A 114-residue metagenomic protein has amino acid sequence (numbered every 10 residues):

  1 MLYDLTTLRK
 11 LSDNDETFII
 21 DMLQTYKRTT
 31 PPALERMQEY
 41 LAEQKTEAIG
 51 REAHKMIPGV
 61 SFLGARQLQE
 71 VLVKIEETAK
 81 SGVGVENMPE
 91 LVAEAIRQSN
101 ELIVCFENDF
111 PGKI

Functional and structural regions predicted by a protein language model:
M1-L2, I20-M22, Y26-R28, A33 (+2 more regions): Amphipathic, coiled-coil-like alpha-helical segments
L8-I20, R51-E52: Short, charged, low-complexity loops and linkers
N14, M37, L41-I49, L63 (+1 more regions): Short helix-adjacent coil turns
P31-E52, E101-E107: Generic amphipathic, hydrophobic interface segment in small proteins and small subunits
M56: An anion-binding catalytic pocket shared by soluble metabolic enzymes
